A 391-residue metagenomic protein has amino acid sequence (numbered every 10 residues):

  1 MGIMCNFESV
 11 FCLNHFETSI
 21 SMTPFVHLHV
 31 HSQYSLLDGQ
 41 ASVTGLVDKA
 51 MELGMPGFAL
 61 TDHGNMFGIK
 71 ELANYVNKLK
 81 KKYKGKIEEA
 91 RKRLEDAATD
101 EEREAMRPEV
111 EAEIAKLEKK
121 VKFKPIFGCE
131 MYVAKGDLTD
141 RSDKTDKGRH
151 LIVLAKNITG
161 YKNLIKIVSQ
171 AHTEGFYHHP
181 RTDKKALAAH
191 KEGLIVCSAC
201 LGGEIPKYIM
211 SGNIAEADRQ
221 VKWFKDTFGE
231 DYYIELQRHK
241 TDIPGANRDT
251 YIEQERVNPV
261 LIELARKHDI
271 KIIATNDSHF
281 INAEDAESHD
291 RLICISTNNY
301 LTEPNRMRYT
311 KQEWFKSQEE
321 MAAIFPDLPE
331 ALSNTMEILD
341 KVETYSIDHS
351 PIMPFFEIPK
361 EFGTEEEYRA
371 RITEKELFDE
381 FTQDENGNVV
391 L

Functional and structural regions predicted by a protein language model:
C5-L391: Phosphodiester-processing cores and adjacent nucleic acid-binding clamps
